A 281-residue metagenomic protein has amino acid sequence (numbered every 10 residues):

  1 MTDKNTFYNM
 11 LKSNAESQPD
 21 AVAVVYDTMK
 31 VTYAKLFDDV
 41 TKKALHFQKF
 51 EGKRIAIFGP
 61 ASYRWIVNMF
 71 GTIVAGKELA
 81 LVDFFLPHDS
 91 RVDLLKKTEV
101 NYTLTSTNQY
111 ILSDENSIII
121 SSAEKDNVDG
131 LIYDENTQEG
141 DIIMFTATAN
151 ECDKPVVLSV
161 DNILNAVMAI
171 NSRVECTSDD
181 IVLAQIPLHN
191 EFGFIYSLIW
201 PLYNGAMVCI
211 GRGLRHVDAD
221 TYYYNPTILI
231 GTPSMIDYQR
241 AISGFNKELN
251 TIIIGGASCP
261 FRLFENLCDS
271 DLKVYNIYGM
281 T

Functional and structural regions predicted by a protein language model:
M1-N5, V92, S113-D141, V167: Flexible, low-complexity linker/hinge segments
N9-V31: AMP-dependent adenylate-forming
D20-A21, A34-I57, L86-V92, T177: ANL superfamily AMP-binding
M29, A44-F85, I181-P187: Conserved AMP-binding/adenylate-forming
T32-A34, Y133, D141-M168: Conserved AMP-binding A3 loop
D39, G59, A80-L94, A206-Y224 (+1 more regions): ATP-dependent adenylate-forming carboxylate-activation enzymes
L164-I181, L188-I228: Conserved AMP-binding/adenylation subdomain of ANL enzymes
T227-G231, Q239-T281: Gly/Ser/Thr-rich phosphate-binding loop
